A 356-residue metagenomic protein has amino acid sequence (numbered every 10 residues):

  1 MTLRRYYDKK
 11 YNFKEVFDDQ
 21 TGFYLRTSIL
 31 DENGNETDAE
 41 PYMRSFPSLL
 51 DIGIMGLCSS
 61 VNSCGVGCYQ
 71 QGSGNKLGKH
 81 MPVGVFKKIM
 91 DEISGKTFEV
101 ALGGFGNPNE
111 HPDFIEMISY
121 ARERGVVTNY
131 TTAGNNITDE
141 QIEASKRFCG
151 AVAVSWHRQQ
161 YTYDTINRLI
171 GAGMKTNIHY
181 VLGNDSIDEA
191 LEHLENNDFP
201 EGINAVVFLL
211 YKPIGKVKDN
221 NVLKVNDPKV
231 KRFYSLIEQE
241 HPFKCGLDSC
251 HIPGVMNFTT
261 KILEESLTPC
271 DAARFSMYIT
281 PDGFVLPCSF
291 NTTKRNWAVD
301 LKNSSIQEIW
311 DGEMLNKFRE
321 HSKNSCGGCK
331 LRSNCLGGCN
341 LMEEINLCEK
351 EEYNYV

Functional and structural regions predicted by a protein language model:
M1-F13, G202-T293, N334: A C-terminal junction/extension of Radical SAM enzymes
M1-G53, S60, K261-L263, L315-N316: N-terminal [4Fe-4S]-dependent radical SAM core
M1-Y11, Q20-T21, F46, Q71 (+2 more regions): Flexible mid-to-C-terminal extensions adjoining Fe-S/redox cofactors in radical SAM and related proteins
E40-G84, S289: Canonical Radical SAM [4Fe-4S] cluster-binding loop centered on the CxxxCxxC motif and its immediate flanking residues
S48, K96, A273, S325: Exposed loop/turn and edge beta-strand positions of beta-sandwich/beta-sheet ligand-binding modules
D51, M55, S59-G65, L267 (+3 more regions): Residues immediately within or flanking Cys/His clusters that coordinate Zn2+ in small zinc-binding modules
V83-G215: Radical SAM/AdoMet-radical enzyme domain recognition
